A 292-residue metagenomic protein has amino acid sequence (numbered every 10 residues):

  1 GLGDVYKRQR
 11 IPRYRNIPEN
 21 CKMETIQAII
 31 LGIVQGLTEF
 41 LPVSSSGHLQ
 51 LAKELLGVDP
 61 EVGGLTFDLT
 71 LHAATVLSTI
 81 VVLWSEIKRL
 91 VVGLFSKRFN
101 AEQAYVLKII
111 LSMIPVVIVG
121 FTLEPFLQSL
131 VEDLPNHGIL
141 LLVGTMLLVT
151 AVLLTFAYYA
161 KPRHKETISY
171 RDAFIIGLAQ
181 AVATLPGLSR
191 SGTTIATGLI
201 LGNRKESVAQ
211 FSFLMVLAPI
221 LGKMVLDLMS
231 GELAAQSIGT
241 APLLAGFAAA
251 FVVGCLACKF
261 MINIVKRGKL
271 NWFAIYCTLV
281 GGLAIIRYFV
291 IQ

Functional and structural regions predicted by a protein language model:
G1-Y6: Short, small-residue-biased leader/transition segments that mark boundaries at the very start of proteins
R10-P12, N16-Q292: Multi-pass membrane proteins that catalyze or facilitate reactions on polyprenyl-/lipid-phosphate substrates and their
